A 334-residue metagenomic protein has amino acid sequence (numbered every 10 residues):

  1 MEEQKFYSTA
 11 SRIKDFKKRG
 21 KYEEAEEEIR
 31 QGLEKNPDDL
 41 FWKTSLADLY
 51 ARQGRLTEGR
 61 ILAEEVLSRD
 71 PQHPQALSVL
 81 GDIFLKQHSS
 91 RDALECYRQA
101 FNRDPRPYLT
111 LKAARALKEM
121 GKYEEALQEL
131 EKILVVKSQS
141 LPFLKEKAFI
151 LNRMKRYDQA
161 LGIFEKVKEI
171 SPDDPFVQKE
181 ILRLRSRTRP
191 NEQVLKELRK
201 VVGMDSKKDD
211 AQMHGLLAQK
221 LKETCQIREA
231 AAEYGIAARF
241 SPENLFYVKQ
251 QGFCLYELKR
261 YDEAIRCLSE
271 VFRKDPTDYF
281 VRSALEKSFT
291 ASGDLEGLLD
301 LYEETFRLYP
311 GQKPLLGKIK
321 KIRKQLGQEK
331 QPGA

Functional and structural regions predicted by a protein language model:
K5-F41, S45-R52, D82, K86 (+1 more regions): Alpha-helical segment of the N-proximal tetratricopeptide repeat
Y7, F41, Q75, Y108-L109 (+7 more regions): Start-of-helix register in tetratricopeptide repeats
K18, R52, K86, E119-M120 (+6 more regions): Register position in tetratricopeptide repeats
Q31-G32, E65-V66, Q99-A100, K132-I133 (+5 more regions): Canonical positions in the second alpha-helix
P37, P71, D104-P105, S138 (+5 more regions): Short coil turns that delineate tetratricopeptide repeat
S45, V79, K112-A113, E146 (+5 more regions): Canonical tetratricopeptide repeat
